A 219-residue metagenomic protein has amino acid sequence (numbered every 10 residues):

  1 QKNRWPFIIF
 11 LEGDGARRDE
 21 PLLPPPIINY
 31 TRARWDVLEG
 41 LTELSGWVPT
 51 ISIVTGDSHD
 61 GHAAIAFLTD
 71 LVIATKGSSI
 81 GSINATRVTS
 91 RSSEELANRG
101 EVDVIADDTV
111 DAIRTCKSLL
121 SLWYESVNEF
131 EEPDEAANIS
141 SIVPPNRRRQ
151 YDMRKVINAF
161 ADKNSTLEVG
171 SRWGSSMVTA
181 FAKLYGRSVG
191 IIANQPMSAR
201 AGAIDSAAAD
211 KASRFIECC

Functional and structural regions predicted by a protein language model:
Q1, E95, A106-A193, M197-I216: Intrinsically disordered, low-complexity segments enriched in small/flexible residues
Q1-T42, I51-I53, A180-A182, R187-C218: Cleft-lining beta-strand/loop regions that shape enzyme active-site pockets
L11-N128: Conserved catalytic cores of soluble enzyme domains, especially glycine-rich substrate-binding beta-alpha loops
